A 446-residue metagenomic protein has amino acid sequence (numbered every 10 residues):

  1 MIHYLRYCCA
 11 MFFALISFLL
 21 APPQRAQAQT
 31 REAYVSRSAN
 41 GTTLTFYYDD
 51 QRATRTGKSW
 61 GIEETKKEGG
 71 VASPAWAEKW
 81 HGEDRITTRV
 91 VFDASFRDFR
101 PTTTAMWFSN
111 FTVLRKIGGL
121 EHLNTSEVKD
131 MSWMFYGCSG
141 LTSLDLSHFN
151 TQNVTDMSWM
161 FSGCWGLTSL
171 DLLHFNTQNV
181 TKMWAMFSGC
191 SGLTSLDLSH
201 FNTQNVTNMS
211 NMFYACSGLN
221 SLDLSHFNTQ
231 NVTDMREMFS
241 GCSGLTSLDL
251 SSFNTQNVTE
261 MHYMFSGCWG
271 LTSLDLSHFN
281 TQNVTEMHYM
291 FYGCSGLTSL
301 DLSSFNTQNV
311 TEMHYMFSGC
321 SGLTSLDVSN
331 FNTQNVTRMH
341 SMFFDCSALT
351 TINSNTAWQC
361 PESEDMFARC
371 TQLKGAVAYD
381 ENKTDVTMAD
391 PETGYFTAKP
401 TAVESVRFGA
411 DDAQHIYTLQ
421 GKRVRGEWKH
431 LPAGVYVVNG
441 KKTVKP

Functional and structural regions predicted by a protein language model:
M1-Y7: N-terminal secretory signal peptides that target proteins for export/translocation
C9-A21: Bacterial N-terminal signal peptides
A26-P400: Negatively charged
A53, V424, T443-V444: Short, isolated positions in well-ordered beta-strands
A398-Q420: Residue-level detector of functionally pivotal "anchor" positions at catalytic/ligand-binding pockets or at interdomain
R423-H430: Glycine-centered tight-turn motifs at strand-turn-strand junctions
V435-P446: C-terminal tail/sorting-segment detector
